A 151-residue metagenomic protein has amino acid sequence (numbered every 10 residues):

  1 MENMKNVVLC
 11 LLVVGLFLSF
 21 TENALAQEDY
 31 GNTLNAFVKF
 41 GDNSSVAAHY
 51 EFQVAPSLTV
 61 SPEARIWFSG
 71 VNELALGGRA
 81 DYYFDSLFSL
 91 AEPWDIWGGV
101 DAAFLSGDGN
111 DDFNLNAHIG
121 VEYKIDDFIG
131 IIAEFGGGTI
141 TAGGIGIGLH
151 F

Functional and structural regions predicted by a protein language model:
M1-Y30: Cleavable N-terminal export/targeting peptides
E22-F68, A75, H150: Short glycine/proline- and aromatic-enriched beta-strand/turn motifs that initiate or cap beta-hairpins
A24-G31, S57, D85-D95, G109 (+1 more regions): Short loop/turn motifs that connect adjacent beta-strands in outer-membrane beta-barrel proteins
Y30-N32, D42-V46, N72-L76, W94 (+2 more regions): Residues that define the transmembrane beta-barrel architecture of outer-membrane proteins
N32-A36, V60-P62, L76, W94-V100 (+3 more regions): Transmembrane beta-strands of outer-membrane beta-barrel proteins
A36-V38, A48-F52, G78-F84, V100-A102 (+2 more regions): Residues on the lipid-exposed face of transmembrane beta-strands in outer-membrane beta-barrel proteins
F52-P56, F68, F84-L90, S106 (+2 more regions): Outer-membrane beta-barrel strand-turn architecture
L115, E122-F151: Predominantly the C-terminal beta-signal and adjacent terminal strand-loop region of outer-membrane beta-barrel
